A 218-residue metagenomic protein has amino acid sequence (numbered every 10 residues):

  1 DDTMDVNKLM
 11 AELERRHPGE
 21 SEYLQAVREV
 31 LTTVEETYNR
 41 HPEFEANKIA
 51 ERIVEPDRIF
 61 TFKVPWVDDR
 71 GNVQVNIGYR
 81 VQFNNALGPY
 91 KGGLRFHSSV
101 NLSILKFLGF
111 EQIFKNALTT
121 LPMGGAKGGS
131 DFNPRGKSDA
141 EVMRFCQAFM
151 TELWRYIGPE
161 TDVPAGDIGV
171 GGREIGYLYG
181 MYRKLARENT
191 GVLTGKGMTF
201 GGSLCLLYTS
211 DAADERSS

Functional and structural regions predicted by a protein language model:
D2-L204: N-terminal ligand-binding/catalytic initiation module
Y208-A213: Conserved small/polar residues in nucleotide/adenosyl-binding loops
S217-S218: Serine residues within intrinsically disordered or low-complexity segments
